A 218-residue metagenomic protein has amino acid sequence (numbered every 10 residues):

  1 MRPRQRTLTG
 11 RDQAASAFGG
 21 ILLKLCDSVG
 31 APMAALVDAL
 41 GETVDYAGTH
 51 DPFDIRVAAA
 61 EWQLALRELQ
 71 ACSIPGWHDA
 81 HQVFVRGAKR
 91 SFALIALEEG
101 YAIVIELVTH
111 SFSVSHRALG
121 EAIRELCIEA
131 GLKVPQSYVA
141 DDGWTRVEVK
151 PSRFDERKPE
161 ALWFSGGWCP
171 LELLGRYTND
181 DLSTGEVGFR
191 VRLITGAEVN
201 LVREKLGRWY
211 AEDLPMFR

Functional and structural regions predicted by a protein language model:
M1-M33, L40-Y138: Acidic, low-complexity cytosolic segments
A34, A65, G166-P170: Generic low-polarity alpha-helical segments
A34-A35, V83, L162, R176: Generic beta-strand hydrophobic packing signal
D38, G87, L97, L193-T195 (+1 more regions): Acidic surface patches and DE-rich sequence motifs
Q136-R218: Cysteine-centric segments in proteins
